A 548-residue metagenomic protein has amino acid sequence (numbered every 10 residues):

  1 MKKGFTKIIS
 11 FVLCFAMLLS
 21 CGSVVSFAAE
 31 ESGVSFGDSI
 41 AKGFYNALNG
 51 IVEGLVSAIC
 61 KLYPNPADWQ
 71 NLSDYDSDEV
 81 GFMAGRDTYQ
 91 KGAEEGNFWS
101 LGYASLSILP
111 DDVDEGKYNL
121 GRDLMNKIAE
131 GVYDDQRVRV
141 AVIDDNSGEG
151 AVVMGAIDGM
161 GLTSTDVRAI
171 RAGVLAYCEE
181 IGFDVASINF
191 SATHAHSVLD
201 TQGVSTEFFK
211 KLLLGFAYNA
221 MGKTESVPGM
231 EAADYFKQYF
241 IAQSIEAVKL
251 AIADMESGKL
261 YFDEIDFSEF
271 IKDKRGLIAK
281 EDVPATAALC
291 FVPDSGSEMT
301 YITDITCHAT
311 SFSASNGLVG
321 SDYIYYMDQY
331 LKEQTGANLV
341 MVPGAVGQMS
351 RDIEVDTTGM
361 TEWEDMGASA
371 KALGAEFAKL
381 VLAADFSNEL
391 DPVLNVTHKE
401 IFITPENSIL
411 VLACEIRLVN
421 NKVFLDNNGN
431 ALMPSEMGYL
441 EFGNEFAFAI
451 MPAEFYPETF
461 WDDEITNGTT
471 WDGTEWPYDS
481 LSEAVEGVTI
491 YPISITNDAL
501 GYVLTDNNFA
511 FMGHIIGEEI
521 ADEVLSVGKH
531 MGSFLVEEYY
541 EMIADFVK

Functional and structural regions predicted by a protein language model:
M1-V12: Bacterial N-terminal signal peptides that target proteins for export
L19-S32: Sec-dependent signal peptide cleavage junction
G33-S191, A195-A372, D385-K548: Conserved beta-alpha junction segments in alpha/beta enzyme cores
F377: Anionic-ligand-binding alpha/beta catalytic cores of soluble enzymes and soluble regulatory domains that recognize
V381: Glycan-recognition surfaces in beta-rich domains, encompassing non-catalytic CBMs and lectin-like receptor-binding
